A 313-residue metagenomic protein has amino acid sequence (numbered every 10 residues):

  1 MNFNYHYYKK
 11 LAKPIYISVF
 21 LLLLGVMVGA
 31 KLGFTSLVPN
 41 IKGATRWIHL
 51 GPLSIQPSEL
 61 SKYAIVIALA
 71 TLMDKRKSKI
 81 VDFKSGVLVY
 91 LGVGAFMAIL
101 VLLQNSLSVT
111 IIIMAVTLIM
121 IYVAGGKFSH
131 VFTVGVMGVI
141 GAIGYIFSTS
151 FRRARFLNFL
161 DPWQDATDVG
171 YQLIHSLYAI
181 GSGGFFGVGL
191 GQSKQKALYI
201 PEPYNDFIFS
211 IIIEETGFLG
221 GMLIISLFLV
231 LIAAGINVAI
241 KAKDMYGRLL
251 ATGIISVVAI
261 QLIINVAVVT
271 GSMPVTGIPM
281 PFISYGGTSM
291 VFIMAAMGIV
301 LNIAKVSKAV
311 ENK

Functional and structural regions predicted by a protein language model:
M1, V66, A70, T149 (+6 more regions): Alpha-helical transmembrane segments of polytopic integral membrane proteins, especially the permease/helical cores
M1-H6, L69-S78, L118-K127, V230-I240 (+1 more regions): Structural signal for the C-terminal ends of transmembrane alpha-helices and the immediately following loop
M1-Q104, V266-P279, Y285, S289-M290 (+1 more regions): Membrane-helix boundary/helix-loop-helix interface segments in multi-pass membrane proteins
K13-L21, K84-L102, L107-F147: Hydrophobic alpha-helical segments of polytopic membrane proteins
P39-W47, S54, H130-L223, K243-Y246: Hydrophobic, glycine- and aromatic-enriched re-entrant/interface helices and adjoining loop segments
E59-L69, V93, V109-I121, M137 (+2 more regions): Hydrophobic core segments of transmembrane alpha-helices in multi-pass, intramembrane catalytic enzymes
S85-Y90, I113, V134, F159 (+2 more regions): Alpha-helical transmembrane segments of multi-pass membrane proteins, especially transporters and channels
A239-G277, I283: Loop-to-helix entry and N-terminal half of a specific, functionally important transmembrane alpha helix in multi-pass
